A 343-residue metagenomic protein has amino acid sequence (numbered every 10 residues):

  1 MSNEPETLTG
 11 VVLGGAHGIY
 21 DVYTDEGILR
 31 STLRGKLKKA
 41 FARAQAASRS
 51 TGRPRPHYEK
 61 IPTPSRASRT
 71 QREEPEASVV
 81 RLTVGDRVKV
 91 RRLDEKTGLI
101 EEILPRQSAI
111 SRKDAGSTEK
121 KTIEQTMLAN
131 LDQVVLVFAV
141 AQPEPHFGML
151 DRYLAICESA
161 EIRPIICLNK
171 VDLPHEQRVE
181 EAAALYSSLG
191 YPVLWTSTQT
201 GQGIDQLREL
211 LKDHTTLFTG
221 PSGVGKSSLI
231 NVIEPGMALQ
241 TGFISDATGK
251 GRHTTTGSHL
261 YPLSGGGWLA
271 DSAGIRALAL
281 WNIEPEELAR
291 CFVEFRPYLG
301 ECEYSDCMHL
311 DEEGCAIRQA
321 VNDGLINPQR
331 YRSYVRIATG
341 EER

Functional and structural regions predicted by a protein language model:
S2-E6, G18, A40-R53, H57 (+6 more regions): Helix-rich effector regions associated with P-loop NTPase G domains
G10-V12, I100: Conserved hydrophobic positions within beta-strands
Y20-T24, S31, V90, I100: SH3/SH3-like beta-barrel fold
G27-F41: A short macromolecule-binding patch
N130-F138, A160-N169, G190-T196: Conserved beta-strand/loop subsegment of P-loop NTPase cores
G148-E158: Histidine-anchored nucleotide/phosphate-binding helix
L173-V224: Canonical P-loop GTPase G-domain recognition
S227, V232: Walker A/P-loop
